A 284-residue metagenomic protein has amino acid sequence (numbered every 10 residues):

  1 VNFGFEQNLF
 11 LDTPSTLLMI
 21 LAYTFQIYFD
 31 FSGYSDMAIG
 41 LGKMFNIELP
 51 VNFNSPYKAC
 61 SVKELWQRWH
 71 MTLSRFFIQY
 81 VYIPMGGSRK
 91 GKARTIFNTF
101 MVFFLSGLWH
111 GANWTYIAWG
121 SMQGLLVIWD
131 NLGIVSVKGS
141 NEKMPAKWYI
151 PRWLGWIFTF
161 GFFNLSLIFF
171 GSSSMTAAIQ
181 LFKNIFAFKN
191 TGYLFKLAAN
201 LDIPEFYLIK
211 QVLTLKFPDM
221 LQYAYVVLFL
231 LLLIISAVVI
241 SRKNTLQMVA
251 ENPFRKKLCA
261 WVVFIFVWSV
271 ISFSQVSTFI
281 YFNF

Functional and structural regions predicted by a protein language model:
V1-L233, R242, M248-N283: Membrane-embedded transmembrane alpha-helical bundles that form the catalytic cores of multi-pass lipid-modifying
I235-A237: Aromatic-enriched
